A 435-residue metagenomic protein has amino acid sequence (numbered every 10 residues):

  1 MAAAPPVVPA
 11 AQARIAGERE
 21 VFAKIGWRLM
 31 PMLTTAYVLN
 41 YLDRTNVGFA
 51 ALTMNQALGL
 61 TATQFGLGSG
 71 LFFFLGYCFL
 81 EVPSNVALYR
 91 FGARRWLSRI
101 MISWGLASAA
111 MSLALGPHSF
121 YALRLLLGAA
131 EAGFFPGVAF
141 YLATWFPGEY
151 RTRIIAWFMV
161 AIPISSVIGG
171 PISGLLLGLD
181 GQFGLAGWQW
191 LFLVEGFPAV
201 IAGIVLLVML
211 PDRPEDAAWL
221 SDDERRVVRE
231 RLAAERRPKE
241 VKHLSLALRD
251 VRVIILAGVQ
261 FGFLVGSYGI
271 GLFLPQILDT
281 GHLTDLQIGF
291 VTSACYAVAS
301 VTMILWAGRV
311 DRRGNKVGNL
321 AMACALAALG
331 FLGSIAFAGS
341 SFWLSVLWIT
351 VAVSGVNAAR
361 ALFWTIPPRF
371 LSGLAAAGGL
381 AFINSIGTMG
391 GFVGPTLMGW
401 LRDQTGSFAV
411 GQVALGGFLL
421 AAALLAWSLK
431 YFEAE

Functional and structural regions predicted by a protein language model:
V47-G48, L246-M303, A307, R360 (+1 more regions): Extracytoplasmic gate region of multi-pass secondary transporters
G48-L80: Extracellular/periplasmic helix-loop-helix junction of adjacent transmembrane segments in MFS-like secondary
G59, G92, L113-S119, A130 (+3 more regions): Helix-breaking motifs and short loop linkers at transmembrane-helix boundaries and internal kinks in secondary membrane
C78-H118: Conserved MFS/SLC helix-loop-helix module at the cytosolic interface between two early adjacent transmembrane helices
L80-A93, T302-N315, D403: Helix-to-loop junctions at the C-terminal end of transmembrane segments in multipass secondary transporters
L123-V160: Cytoplasmic helix-loop-helix junction between adjacent transmembrane helices in 12-TM secondary transporters
R153-L177, P198-A199, N384-G394: Glycine-rich segments within core transmembrane alpha-helices of 12-TM secondary carriers
K316-I366: C-terminal transmembrane helical hairpin of 12-TM major facilitator-type secondary transporters
